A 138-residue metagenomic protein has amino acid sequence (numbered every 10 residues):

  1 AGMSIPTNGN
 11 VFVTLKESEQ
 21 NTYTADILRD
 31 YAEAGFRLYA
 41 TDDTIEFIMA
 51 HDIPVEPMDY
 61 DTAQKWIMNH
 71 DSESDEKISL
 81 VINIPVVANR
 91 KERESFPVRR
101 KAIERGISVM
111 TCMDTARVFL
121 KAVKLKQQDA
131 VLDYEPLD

Functional and structural regions predicted by a protein language model:
A1-S108, A116-F119, Q128-D129, P136-D138: ATP-dependent carboxylate/acyl-activation modules
C112: Extended, alpha-helix-rich binding/interface surfaces that flank or overlap catalytic cores and mediate recognition
V123-K124: Histidine/acidic-residue-rich catalytic or RNA/ligand-binding cores of hydrolases and nuclease-related proteins
